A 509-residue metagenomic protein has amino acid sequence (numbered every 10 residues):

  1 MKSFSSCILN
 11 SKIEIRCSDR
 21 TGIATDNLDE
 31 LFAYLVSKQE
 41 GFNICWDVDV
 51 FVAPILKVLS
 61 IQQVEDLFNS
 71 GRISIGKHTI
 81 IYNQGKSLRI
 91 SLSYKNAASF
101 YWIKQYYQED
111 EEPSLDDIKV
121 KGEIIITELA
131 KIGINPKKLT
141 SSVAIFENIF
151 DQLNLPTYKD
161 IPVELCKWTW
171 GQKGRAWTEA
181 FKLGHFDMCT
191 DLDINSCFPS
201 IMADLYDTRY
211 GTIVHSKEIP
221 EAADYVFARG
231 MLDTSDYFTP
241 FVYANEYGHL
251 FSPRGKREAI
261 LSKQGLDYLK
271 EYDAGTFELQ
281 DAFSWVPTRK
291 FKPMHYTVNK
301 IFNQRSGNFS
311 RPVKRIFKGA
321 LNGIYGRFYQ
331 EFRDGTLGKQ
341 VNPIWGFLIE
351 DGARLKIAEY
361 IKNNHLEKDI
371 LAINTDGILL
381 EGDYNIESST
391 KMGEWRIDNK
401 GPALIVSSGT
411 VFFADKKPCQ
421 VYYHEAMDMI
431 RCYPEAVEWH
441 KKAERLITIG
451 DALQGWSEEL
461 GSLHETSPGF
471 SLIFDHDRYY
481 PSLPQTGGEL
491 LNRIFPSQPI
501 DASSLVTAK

Functional and structural regions predicted by a protein language model:
M1-G22, S196-P199: Gly/Thr-rich phosphate-binding beta-strand-loop-beta motif of the actin/hexokinase/Hsp70
A24-K509: Conserved acidic
